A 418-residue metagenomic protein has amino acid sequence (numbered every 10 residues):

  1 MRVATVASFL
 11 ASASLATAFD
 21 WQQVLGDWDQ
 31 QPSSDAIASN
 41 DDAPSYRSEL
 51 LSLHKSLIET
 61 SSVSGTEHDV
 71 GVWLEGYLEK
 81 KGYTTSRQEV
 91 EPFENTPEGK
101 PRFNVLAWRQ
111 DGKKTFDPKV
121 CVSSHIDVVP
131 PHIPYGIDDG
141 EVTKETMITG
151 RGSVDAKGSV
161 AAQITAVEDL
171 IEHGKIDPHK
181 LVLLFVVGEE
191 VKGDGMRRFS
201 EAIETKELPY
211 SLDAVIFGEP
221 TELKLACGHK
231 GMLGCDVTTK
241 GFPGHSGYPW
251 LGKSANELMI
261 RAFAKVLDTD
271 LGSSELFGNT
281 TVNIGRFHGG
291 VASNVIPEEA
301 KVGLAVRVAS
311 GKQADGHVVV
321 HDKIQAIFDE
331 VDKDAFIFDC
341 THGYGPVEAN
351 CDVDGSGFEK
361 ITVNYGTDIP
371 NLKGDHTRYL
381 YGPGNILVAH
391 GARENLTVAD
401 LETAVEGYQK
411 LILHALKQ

Functional and structural regions predicted by a protein language model:
M1-D20: Fungal secretory targeting signals
F19-A38, P44-S45, Y77-K80, P220-T221 (+2 more regions): Metal-dependent amide/peptide-bond hydrolase catalytic core, centered on the "pita-bread" metallohydrolase fold
F19-R151, I171-D177: Acidic/His- and Gly-rich active-site-bordering loop/insert found across diverse amide/peptide-bond hydrolases
T115, E141-T146, A166-L183, E207-P209 (+4 more regions): Phosphate-handling active-site elements
P118, S211-D213, T377: Local beta-strand N-terminus motif with an aromatic residue
D127-K144, Y210-L212, C227-T238: Acidic-glycine-rich active-site phosphate/pyrophosphate-binding loop
T146-A162, H245: Glycine/serine-rich anion-binding loops at beta->alpha junctions that coordinate negatively charged ligand groups
A156-G234, S274: Acidic/histidine-rich catalytic neighborhood of metal-dependent amide-processing enzymes
